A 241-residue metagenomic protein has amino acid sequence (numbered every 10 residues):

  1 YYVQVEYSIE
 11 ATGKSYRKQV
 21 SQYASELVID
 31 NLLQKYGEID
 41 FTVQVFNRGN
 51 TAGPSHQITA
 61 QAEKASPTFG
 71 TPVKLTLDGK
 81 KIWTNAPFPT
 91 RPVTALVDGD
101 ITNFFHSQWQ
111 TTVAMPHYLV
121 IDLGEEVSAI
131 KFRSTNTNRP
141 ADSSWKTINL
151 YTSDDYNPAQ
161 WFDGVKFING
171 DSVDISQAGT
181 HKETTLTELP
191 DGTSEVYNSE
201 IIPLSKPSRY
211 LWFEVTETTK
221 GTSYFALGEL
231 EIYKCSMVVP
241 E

Functional and structural regions predicted by a protein language model:
Y2-Q19, Y23, T147, Y151-D154: Extracellular low-complexity, O-glycosylation-prone stalks/linkers
E10-V20, N157-I168, P240: Surface-exposed loop/edge segments in extracytoplasmic proteins
V20-V28, G192-Y197: Short, solvent-exposed loop/turn segments in extracellular or other extracytoplasmic domains
I29-H56: Beta-strand-rich modules
R48-T71, E229: Extracellular fibronectin type III
Q61-G124, T137-D142, H181-T184, L189-D191 (+1 more regions): Disordered, acidic Ser/Thr/Pro-rich linker "stalks" and the adjacent N-terminal cap of the next globular domain
D100-G164, V196-E241: Aromatic, loop-rich ligand-recognition surfaces of beta-strand-rich domains
K166-I202: Extracellular carbohydrate recognition and processing domains and analogous Trp-centered ligand-binding platforms
